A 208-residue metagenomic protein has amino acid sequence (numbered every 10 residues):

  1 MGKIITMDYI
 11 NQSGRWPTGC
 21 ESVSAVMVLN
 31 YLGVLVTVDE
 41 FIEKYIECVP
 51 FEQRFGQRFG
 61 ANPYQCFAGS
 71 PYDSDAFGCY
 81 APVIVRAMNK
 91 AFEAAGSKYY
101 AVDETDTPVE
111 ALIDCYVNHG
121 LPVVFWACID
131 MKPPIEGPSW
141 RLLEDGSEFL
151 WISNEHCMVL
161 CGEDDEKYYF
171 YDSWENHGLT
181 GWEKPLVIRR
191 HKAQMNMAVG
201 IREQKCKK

Functional and structural regions predicted by a protein language model:
M1-R86, I129, E136-W151, K207-K208: Active-site-adjacent structural segments surrounding the nucleophilic cysteine of cysteine proteases and isopeptidases
R15, G120, S153-E155: Extracytoplasmic
G19, A101, P122-A127, V159 (+1 more regions): Structural recognition of the beta-strand scaffold that forms the well-ordered cores of secreted hydrolase catalytic
V34-I42, G96-T105: Surface-exposed patches in mature extracellular/periplasmic domains of secreted proteins
A95-S97, N118-V124, E166: Loop/turn elements at helix/coil->beta-strand transitions in domains of secreted/extracellular proteins
T107-C115: Surface-exposed ligand/attachment interfaces on beta-rich extracellular proteins
I129-K132, E175-N176: Short, solvent-exposed loop/turn segments at secondary-structure junctions
G137-I152, C157-K208: Noncatalytic regulatory segments and standalone regulatory/sensor domains
